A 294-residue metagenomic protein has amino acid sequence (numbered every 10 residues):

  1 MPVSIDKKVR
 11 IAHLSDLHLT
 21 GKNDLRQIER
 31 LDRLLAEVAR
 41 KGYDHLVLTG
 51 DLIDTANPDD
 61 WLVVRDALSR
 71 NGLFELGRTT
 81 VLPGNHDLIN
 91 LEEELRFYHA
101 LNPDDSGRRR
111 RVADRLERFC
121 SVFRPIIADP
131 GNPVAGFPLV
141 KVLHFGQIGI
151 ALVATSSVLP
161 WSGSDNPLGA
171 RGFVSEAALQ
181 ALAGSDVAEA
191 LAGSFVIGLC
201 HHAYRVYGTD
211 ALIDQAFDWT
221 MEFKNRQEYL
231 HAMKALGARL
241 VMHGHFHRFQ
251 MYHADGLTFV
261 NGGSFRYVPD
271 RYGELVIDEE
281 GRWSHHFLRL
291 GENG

Functional and structural regions predicted by a protein language model:
M1-R70: N-terminal active-site segment of His-dependent metallophosphoesterases
P2-A12, V140-A154, F195, H253-F259: Beta-strand-turn-beta hairpins that frame and shape the catalytic cleft of phosphate-ester-processing enzymes
V3, V9, L48, V81-L82 (+2 more regions): Extended charged low-complexity segments that act as oligomerization/scaffolding linkers
D16, L46, D51, V64 (+5 more regions): Divalent metal-coordination and catalytic microenvironments
T20-K22, I53-P58, L82-R96, P160-S164 (+4 more regions): Active-site environment of divalent metal-dependent phosphoester hydrolases
A39-H45, A151-L152, D165-A254, T258: His/acidic metal-ligating clusters that form di-metal
V63-G184, A190, Y272-E274: Extended active-site neighborhood of metal-dependent phosphoesterases/phosphodiesterases
Y229, R248-G294: Binuclear metal-dependent phosphoesterase catalytic core
